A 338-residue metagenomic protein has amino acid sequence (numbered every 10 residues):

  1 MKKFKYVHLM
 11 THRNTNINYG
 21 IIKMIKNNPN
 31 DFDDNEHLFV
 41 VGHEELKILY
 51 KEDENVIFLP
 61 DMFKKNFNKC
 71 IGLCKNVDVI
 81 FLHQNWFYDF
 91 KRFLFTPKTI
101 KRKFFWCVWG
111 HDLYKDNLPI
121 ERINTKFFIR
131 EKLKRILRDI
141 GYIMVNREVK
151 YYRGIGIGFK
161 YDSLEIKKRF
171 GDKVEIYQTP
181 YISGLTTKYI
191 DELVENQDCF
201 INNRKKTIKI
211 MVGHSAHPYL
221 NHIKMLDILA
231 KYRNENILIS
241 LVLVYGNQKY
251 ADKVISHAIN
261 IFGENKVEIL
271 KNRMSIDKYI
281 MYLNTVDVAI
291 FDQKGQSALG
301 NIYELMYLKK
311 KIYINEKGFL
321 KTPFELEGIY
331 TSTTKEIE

Functional and structural regions predicted by a protein language model:
V7-L9, E195-L220, I239-L241: Conserved donor-binding/catalytic core segment of Leloir-type glycosyltransferases
N16-K23, H217-K231: A conserved mid-protein helix/loop that constitutes part of the nucleotide-sugar donor-binding site
C70-D89, K103-W106, V288: Short N-terminal targeting/anchoring amphipathic segment
V77, M281-K294: Acidic donor-binding loop of glycosyltransferase active sites
V79-F81, K98-E131: Active-site proximal beta-strand in glycosyltransferases
K134-Y181, L185: A short, active-site helix/loop in glycosyltransferases that binds the activated sugar's phosphate group
L238-K253, L270-N272: Glycosyltransferase donor-sugar binding loop
K253-R273: Nucleotide-activated donor-binding/catalytic signature segment of Leloir-type glycosyltransferases, i.e., the conserved
